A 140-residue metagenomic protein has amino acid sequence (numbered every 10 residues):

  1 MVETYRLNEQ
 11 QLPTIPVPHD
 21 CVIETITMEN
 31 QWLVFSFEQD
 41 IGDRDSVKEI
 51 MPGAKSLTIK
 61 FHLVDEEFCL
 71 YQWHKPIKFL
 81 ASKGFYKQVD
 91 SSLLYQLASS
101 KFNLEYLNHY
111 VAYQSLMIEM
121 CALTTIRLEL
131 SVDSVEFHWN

Functional and structural regions predicted by a protein language model:
M1-N140: Surface-exposed, interaction-prone regions used to assemble/regulate multi-protein complexes
